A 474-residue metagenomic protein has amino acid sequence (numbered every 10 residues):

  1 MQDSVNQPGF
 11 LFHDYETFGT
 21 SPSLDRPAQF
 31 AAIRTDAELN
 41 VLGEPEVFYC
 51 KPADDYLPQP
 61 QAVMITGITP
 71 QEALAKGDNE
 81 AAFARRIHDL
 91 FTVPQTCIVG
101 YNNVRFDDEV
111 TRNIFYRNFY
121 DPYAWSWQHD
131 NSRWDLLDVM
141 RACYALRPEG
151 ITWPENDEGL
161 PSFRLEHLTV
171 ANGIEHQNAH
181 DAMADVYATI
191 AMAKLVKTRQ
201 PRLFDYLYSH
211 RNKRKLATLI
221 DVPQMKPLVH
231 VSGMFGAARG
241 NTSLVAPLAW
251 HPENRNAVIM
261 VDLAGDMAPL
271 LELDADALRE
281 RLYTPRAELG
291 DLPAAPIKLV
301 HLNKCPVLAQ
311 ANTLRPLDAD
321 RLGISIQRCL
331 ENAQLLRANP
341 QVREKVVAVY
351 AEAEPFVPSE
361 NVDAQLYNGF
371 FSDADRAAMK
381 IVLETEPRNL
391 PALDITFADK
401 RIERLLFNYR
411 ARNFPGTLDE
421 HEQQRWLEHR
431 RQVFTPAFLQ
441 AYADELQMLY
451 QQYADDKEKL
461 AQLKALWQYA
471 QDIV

Functional and structural regions predicted by a protein language model:
M1-F10: N-terminal accessory regions of nucleic-acid-interacting proteins
P8, D25-A28, R34-T35, N40-T66 (+5 more regions): Metal-dependent phosphoesterase core characteristic of DEDDh/y 3'-5' exonuclease domains
F12-D14, D262: Short hydrophobic beta-strand that contains or immediately precedes a catalytic carboxylate
E16-S23: Short acidic, Gly/Ser-rich segments with clustered Asp/Glu that frequently serve as metal-coordination loops in enzyme
T66-R86, L90: Metal-dependent phosphoesterase signature
S209-L289: Acidic catalytic cores of enzymes that act on phosphate-bearing nucleotides/polynucleotides
P252-H429: Long, charge-rich C-terminal accessory regions
E422-V474: C-terminal non-catalytic accessory extensions
